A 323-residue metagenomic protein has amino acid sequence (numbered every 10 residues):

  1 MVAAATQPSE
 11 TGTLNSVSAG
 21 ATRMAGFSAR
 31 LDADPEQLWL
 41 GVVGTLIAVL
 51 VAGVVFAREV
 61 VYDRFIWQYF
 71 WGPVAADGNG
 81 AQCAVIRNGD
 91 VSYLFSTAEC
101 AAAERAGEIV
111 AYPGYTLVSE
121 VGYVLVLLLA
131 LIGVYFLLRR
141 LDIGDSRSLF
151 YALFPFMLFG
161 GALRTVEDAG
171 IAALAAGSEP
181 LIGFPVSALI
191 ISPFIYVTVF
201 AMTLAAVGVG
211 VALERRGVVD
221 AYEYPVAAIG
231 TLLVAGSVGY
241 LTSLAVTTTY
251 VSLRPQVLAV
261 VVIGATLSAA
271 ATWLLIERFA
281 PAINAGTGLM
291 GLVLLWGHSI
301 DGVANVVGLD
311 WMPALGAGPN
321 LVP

Functional and structural regions predicted by a protein language model:
V2-P323: Charge-biased, low-complexity intrinsically disordered regions
